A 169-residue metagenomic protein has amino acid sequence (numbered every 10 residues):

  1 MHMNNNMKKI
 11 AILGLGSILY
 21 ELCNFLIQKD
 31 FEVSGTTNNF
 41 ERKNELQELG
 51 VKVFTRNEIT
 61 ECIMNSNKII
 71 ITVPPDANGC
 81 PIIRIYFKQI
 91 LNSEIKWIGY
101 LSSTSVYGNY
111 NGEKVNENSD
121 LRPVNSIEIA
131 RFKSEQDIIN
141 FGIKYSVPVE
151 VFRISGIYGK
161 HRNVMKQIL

Functional and structural regions predicted by a protein language model:
I10-G16: Conserved N-terminal Rossmann-fold NAD(P)-binding element of oxidoreductases
L19-Y20: N-terminal Rossmann-fold NAD(P) dinucleotide-binding loop
L26: Aromatic pocket-lining residues of Rossmann-like dinucleotide-binding sites
G35-F40, R56-N57: N-terminal Rossmann-fold cofactor-binding loop
N65-L101: NAD(P)-cofactor binding segment of oxidoreductase domains
F87-S126: Conserved Rossmann-fold NAD(P)-dependent oxidoreductase catalytic core, especially the SDR/UDP-sugar
N111-V151: Catalytic helix-loop patch of NAD(P)-dependent Rossmann-fold dehydrogenases
I139-L169: NAD(P)-dependent short-chain dehydrogenase/reductase
